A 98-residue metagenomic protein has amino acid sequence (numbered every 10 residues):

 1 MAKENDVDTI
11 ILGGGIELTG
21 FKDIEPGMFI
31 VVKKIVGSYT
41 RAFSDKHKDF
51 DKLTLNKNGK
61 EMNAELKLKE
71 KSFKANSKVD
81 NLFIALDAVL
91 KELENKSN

Functional and structural regions predicted by a protein language model:
M1-N98: Polyanion-binding surfaces on beta-sheet-dominated domains and ring/shell assemblies
